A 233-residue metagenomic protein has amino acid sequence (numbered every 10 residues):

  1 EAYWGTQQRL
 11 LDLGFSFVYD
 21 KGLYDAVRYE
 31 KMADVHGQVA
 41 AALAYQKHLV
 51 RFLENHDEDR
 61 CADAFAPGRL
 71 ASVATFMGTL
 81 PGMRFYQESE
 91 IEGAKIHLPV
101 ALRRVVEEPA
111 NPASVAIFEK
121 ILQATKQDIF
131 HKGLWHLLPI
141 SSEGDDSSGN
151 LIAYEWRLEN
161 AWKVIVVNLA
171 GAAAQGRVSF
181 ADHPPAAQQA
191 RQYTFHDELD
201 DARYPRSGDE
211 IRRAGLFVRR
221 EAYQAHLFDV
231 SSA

Functional and structural regions predicted by a protein language model:
E1, F52-L53, Q87: A cross-family glycoside hydrolase active-site/sugar-binding cleft signature
E1-Q7: Aromatic-lined carbohydrate-recognition surfaces of secreted/lumenal glycan-active proteins
Q8-V18, E30-A44, A64, L80-Y86 (+1 more regions): Carbohydrate-interacting/catalytic domains
F17-D25: A polyampholytic, Gly/Pro-enriched intrinsically disordered region
D59-A66: Short, solvent-exposed helix-loop connector elements
V73-M77: Structural preference for long, well-ordered alpha-helical segments in enzyme cores
